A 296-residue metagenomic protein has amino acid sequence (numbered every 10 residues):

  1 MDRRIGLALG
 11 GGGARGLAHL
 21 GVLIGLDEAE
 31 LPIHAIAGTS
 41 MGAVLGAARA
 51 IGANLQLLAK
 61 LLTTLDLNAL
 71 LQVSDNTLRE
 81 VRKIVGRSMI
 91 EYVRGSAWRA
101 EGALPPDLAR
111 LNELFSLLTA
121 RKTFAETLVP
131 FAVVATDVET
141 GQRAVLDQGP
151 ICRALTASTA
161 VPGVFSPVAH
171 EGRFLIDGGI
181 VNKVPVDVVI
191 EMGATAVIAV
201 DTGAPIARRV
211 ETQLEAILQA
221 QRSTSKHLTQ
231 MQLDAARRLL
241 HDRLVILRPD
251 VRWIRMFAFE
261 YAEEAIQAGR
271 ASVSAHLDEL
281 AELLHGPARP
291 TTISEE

Functional and structural regions predicted by a protein language model:
M1-T39, A47-E296: Patatin-like phospholipase
